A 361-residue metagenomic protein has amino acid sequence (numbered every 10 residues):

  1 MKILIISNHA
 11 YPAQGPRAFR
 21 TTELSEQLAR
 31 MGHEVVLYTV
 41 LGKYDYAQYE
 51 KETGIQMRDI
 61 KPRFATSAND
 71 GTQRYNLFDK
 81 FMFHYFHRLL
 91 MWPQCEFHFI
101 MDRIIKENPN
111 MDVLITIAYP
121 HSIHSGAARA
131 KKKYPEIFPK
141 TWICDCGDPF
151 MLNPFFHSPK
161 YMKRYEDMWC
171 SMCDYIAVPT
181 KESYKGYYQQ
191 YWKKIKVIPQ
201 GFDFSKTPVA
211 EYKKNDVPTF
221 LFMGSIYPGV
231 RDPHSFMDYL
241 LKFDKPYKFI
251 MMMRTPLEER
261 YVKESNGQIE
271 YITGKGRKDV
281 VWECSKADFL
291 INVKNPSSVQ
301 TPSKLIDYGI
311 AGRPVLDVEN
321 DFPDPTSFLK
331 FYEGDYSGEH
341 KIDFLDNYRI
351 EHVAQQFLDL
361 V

Functional and structural regions predicted by a protein language model:
M1-K61, P109, Y175, L240-D244: N-terminal subdomain of nucleotide-sugar transferases
E23-L24, S122-S125, K132-K133, C144 (+1 more regions): Membrane-proximal helix-turn-helix segments that form the acceptor-binding/catalytic region of lipid-linked
F138-I143, F150-M168, F204, V230: Nucleotide-sugar donor phosphate/pyrophosphate-binding loop at the beta->alpha transition of glycosyltransferases
W169-I195: A short, active-site helix/loop in glycosyltransferases that binds the activated sugar's phosphate group
E182, Q200-G201: Carbohydrate-associated surface elements
K213-V230, M237, V353: Conserved donor-binding/catalytic core segment of Leloir-type glycosyltransferases
M253, E258-V281: Nucleotide-activated donor-binding/catalytic signature segment of Leloir-type glycosyltransferases, i.e., the conserved
K330-V361: A charged, aromatic-enriched C-terminal amphipathic alpha-helix characteristic of glycosyltransferases across folds
